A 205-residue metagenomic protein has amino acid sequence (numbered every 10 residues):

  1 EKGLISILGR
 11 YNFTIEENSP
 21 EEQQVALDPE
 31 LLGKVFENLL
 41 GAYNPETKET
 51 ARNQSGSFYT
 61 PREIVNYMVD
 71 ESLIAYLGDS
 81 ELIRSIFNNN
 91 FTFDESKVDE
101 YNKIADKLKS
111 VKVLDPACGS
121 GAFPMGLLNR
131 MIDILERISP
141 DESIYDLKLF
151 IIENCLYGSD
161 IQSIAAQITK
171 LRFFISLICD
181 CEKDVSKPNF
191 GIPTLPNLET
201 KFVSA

Functional and structural regions predicted by a protein language model:
E1-I132, G158-I168, R172, T200-A205: Preference for the N-terminal adenyl/adenosyl cofactor-binding alpha/beta module
S80-D106, M131-C155, L177-L198: Flexible phosphate/Mg2+-sensing switch loops adjacent to catalytic phosphate-binding sites
